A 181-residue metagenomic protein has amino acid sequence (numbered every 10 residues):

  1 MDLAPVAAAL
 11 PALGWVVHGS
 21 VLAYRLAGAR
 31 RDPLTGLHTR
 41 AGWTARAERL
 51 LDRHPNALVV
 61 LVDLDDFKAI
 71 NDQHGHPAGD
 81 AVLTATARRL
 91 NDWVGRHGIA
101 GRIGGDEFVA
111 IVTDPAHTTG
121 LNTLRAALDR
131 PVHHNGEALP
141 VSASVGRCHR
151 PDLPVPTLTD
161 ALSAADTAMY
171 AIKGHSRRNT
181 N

Functional and structural regions predicted by a protein language model:
M1-P33, R40-L51, N56: Signal-transducing coiled-coil linker helices
A27-A45, V62-G75, T84: Conserved nucleotide-binding and Mg2+-coordinating catalytic segments in signaling enzymes
A29, E48-L58, V62, Q73 (+2 more regions): Nucleotide second-messenger and two-component phosphorelay signaling modules
W43, A47, L83, A87-L90 (+3 more regions): Heptad-repeat coiled-coil signal-transmission/dimerization helices
A45, D52, A69-D72, A126 (+3 more regions): Regular, well-ordered alpha-helical segments
N71-G79, G104-G105: A short glycine-centered flexible hinge/capping loop motif at secondary-structure junctions
A87-H149: GGDEF/GGEEF active-site signature
R125, H149-N181: Catalytic-core segments of nucleotide cyclases and related cyclic-nucleotide turnover enzymes
